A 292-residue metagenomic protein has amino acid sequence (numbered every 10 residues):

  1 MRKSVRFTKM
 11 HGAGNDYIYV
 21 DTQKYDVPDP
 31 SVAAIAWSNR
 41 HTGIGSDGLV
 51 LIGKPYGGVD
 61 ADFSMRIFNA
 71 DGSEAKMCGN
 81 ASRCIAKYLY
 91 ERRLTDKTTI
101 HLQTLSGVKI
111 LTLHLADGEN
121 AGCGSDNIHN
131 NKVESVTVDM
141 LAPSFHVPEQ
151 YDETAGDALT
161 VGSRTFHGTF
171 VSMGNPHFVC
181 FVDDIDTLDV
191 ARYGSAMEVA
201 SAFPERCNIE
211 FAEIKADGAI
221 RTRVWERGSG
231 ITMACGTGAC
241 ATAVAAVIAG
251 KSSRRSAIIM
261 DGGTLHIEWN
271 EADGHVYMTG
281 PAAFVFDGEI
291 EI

Functional and structural regions predicted by a protein language model:
M1-K132, F178-I292: A glycine-rich beta-to-alpha transition motif near the start of alpha/beta enzyme domains, typified by
V138-M140: Intrinsically disordered, low-complexity regions enriched in acidic/Ser/Thr/Pro/Gln residues
S144-P148: Short, charged/polar, Gly/Pro-enriched secondary-structure boundary elements
D152-T154: Active-site microenvironment for binding and transforming phosphate-containing groups
D157-T187: Internal active-site segments that recognize and position negatively charged phosphoryl groups and nucleotide moieties
